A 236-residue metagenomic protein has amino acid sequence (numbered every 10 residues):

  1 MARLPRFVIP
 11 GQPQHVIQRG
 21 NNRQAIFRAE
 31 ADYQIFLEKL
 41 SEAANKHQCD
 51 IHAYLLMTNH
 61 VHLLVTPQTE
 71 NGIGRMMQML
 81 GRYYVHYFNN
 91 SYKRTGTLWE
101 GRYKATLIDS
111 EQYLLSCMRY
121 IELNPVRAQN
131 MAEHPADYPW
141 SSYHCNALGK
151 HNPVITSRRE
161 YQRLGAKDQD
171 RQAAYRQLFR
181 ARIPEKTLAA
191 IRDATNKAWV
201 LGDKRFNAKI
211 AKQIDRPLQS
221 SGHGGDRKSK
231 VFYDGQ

Functional and structural regions predicted by a protein language model:
M1-A53, M57, P67-Q236: Short Pro-Cys-Gly-centered "Cys-loop" motif that presents a nucleophilic cysteine in a tight turn
